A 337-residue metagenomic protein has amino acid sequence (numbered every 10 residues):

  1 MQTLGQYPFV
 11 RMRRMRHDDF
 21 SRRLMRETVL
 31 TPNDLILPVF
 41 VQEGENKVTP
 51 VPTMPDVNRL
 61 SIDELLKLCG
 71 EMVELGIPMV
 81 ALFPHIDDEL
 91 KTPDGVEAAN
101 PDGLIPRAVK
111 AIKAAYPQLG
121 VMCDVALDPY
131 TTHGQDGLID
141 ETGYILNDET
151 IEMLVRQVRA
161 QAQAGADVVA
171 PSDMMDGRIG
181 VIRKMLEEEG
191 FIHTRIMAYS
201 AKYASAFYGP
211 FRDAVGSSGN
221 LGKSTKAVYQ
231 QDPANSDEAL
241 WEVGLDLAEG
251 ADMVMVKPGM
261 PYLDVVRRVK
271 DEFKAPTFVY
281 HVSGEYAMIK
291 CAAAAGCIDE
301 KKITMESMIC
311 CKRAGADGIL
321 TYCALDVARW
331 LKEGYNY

Functional and structural regions predicted by a protein language model:
Q2-Y7, D18, E27-I36, Q42-Y337: Alpha/beta enzyme core
P8-R14: Exposed beta-strand/loop interface patches that mediate assembly or binding
S21: N-terminal [4Fe-4S]-dependent radical SAM core
